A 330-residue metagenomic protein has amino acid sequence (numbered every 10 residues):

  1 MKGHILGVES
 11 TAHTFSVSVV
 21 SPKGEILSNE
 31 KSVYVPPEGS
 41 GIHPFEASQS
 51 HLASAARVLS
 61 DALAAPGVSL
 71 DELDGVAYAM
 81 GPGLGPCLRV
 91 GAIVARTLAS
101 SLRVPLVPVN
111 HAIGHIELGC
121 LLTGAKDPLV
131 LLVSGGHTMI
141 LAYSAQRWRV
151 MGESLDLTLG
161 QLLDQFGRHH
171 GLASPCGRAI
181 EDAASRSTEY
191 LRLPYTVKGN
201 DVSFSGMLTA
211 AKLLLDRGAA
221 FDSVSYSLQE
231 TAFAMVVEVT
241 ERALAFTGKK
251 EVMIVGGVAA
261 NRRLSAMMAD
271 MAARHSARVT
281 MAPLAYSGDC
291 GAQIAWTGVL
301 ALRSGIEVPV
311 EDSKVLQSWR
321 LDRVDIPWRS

Functional and structural regions predicted by a protein language model:
M1-G3, V104, P108-L129, T297: Conserved phosphate-binding catalytic cores of ATP/NTP-utilizing and phosphoryl-transfer enzymes
K2-G3, G7-T11, S18, L27-N29 (+6 more regions): A short helix-loop
K2-P82, H111: N-terminal beta-alpha supersecondary unit
G3-G7, G75-A77, C87, P128-L132 (+1 more regions): Short glycine-aspartate micro-motif
S69, D182-V252, A259-H275, L302-G305 (+1 more regions): A contiguous, well-structured pocket-lining segment that forms one wall/lid of small-molecule binding clefts in soluble
L70-M80, T247-V258, T280-P283: Short glycine-rich phosphate-binding loop at a beta-alpha junction
Y78-L102, R262-M271: Short Gly/Thr/Asp-enriched flexible loops that form oxyanion-binding sites at enzyme active sites
P108-V109, A269-I294, E307: Conserved phosphate-binding/catalytic loops in two-lobed NTP-binding clefts
